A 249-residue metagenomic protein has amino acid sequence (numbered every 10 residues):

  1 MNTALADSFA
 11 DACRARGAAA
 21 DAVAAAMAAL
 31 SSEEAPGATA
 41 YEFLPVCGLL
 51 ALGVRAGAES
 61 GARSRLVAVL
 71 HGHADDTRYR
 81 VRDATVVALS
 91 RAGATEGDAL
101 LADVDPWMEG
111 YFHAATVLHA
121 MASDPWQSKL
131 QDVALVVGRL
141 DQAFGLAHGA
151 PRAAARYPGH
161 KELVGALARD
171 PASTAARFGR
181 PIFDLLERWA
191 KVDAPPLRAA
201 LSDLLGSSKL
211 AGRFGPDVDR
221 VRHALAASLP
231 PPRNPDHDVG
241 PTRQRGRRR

Functional and structural regions predicted by a protein language model:
M1-A58, A200-R249: N-terminal alpha-helical scaffold/docking segments in eukaryotic complex subunits
M1-G17, E42-S60, R82-A94, A115-Q127 (+3 more regions): Structural detector for internal amphipathic alpha-helices that build alpha-solenoid repeat scaffolds
R14-E34, G57-G72, A94-D105, K129-A150 (+2 more regions): Amphipathic alpha-helical scaffolding segments comprising HEAT/armadillo-like alpha-solenoid repeats
L30-F43, G72-R80, P106-Y111, Q142-E162 (+1 more regions): Short coil turns that connect the paired helices of HEAT/ARM alpha-solenoid repeats
S32, V69, R80-A88, L101 (+3 more regions): Generic preference for well-ordered secondary structure
H73, A88-R91, G97-A114, A120-M121: Amphipathic alpha-helical interface segments within eukaryotic helical scaffold and small GTPase-regulatory domains
G110-D132, P151, S228-R249: Contiguous hydrophobic segments
W126, R139-R220, A224, P232: Extended alpha-helical scaffolding segments
